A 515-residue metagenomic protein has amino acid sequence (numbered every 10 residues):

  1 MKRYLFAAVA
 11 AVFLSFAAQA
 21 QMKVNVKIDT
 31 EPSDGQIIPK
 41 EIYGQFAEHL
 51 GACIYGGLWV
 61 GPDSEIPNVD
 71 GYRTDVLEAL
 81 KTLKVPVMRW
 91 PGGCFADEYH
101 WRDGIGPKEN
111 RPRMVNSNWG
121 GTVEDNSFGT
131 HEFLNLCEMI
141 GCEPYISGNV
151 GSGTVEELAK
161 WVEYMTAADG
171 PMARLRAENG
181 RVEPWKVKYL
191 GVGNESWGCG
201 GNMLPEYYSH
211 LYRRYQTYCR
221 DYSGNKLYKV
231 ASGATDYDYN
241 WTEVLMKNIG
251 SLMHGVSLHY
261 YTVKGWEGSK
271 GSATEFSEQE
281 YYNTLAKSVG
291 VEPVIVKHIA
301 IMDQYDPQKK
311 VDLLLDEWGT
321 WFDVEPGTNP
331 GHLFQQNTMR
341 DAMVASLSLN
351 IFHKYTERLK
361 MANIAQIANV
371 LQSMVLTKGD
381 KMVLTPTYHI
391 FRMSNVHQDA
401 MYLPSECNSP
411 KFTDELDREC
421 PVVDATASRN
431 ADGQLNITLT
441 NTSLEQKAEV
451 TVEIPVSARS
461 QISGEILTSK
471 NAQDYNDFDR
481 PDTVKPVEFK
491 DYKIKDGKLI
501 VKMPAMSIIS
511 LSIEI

Functional and structural regions predicted by a protein language model:
M1-M22: Bacterial Sec-dependent N-terminal signal peptides
A10, G129, S277-Q279: Alpha-helix capping and helix-coil boundary motifs
A20-G255, S288-E292, V296-V324, T328-I515: Non-catalytic accessory regions flanking glycosidase/transglycosidase catalytic cores in CAZymes
L258: Histidine-centered catalytic micro-motifs
Y261-Y282, T328: Active-site His/acidic residue clusters
L285: Gly/Pro-rich active-site loop or hairpin
